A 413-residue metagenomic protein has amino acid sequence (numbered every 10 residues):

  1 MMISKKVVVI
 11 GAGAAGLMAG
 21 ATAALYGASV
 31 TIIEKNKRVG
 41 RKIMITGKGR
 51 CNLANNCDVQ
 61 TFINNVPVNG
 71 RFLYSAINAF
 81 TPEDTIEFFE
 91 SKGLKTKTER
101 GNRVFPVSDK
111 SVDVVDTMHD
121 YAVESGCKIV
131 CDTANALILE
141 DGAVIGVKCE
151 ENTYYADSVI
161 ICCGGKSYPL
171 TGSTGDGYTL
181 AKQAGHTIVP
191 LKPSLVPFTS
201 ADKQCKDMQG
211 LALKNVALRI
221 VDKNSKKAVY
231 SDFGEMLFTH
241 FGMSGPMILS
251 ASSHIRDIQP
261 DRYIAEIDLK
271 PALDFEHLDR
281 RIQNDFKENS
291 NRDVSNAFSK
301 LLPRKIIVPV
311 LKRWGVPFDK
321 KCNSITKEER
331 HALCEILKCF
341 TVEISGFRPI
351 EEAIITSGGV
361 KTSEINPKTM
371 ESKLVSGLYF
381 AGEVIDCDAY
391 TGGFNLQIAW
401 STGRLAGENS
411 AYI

Functional and structural regions predicted by a protein language model:
I3-K5, C149-S158, S231-D232: Core beta-strand elements of the Rossmann-like FAD/NAD(P) dinucleotide-binding domain in flavoenzyme oxidoreductases
K5-I32, A406-A411: N-terminal Rossmann-like FAD-binding beta1-loop-alpha1 element of flavoenzymes
V8-I10, I33, A134, Y154-P169 (+2 more regions): Short hydrophobic core segments
A24-K48: Glycine-rich FAD pyrophosphate-binding loop
K37-I45, V59-Q60, K95, T187-P190 (+1 more regions): An anion/pyrophosphate-binding glycine-rich loop and adjacent beta-alpha core in soluble alpha-beta enzymes
R50-T98: Glycine-rich active-site loop/strand segments that organize a redox cofactor
V130-A143: A conserved short coil-to-beta-strand element within the FAD-binding core of flavoproteins
V130-T133, V308-D388: A glycine-rich dinucleotide-binding beta-alpha-beta segment and adjacent secondary-structure elements that constitute
